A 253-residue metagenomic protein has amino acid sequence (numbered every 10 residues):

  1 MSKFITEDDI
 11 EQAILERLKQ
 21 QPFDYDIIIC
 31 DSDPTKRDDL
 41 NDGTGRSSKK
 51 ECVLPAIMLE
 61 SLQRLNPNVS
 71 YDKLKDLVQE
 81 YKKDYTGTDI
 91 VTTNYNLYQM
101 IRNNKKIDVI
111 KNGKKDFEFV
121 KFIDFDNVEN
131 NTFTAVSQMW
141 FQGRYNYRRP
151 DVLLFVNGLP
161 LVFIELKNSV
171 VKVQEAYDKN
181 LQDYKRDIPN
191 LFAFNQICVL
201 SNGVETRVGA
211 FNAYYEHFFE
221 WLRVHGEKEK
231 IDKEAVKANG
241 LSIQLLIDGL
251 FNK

Functional and structural regions predicted by a protein language model:
S2-K253: ATP-dependent helicase/translocase motor core
